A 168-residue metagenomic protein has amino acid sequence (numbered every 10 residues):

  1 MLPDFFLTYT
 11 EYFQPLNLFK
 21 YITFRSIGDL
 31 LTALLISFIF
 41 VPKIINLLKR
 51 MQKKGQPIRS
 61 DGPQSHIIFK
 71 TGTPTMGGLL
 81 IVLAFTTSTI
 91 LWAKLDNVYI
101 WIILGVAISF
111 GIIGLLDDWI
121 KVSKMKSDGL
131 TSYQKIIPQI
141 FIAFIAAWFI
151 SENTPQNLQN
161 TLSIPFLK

Functional and structural regions predicted by a protein language model:
L2-K168: "…together with the soluble PPM/PP2C metallo-phosphatase catalytic core" -> "…together with the soluble PPM/PP2C
